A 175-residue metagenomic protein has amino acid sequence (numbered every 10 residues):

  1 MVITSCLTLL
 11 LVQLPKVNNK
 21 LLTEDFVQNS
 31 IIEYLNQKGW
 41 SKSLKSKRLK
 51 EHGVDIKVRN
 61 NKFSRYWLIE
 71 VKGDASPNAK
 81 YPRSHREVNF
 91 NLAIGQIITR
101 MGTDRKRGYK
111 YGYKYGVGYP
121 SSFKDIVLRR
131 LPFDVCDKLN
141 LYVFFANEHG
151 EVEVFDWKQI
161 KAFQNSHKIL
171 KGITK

Functional and structural regions predicted by a protein language model:
M1-K16, F163-K175: A short, highly charged, low-complexity intrinsically disordered segment
I3-H52, R59-R65, R107-G108: Acidic-basic catalytic patches of nuclease active cores, encompassing PD-(D/E)XK and other metal-cofactor nuclease
D25, N29, I94, L128-R130: Residue-level marker for well-ordered alpha-helical positions
F26, E51, V88, L92-T99: Short, well-structured alpha-helical interface segments that form or flank functional binding sites
I56-V58, R65-K80, R100: Conserved catalytic cores of phosphodiester-cleaving nucleases, focusing on short active-site segments
S76-I94, K124-L128: Active-site-adjacent loop/helix micro-motif of nuclease/hydrolase catalytic cores
I98-G150: Nucleic-acid nuclease catalytic cores
L139-K175: Charged, low-complexity C-terminal accessory regions
